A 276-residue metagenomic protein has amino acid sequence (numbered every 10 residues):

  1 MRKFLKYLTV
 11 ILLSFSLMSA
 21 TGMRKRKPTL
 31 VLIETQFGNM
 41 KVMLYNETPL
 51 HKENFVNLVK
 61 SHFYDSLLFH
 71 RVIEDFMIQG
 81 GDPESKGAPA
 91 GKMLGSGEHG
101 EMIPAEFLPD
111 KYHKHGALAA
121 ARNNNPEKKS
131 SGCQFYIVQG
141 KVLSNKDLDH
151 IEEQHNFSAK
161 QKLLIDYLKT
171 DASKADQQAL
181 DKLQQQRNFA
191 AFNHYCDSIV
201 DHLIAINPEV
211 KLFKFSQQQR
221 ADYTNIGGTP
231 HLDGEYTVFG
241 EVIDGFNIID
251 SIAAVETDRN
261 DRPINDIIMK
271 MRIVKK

Functional and structural regions predicted by a protein language model:
M1-R26: Bacterial Sec-dependent N-terminal signal peptides
A20-K276: Cyclophilin-like peptidyl-prolyl cis-trans isomerases
